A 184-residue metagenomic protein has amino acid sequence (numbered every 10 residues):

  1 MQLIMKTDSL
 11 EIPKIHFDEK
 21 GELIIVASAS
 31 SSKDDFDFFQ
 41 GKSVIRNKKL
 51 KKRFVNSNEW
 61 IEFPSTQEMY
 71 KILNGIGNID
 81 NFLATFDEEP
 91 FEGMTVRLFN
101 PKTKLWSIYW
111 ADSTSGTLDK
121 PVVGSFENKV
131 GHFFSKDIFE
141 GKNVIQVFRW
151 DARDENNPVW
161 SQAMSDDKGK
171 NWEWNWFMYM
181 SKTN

Functional and structural regions predicted by a protein language model:
L3-N184: Hydrophobic small-molecule pocket/channel-lining residues, especially in calycin-type beta-barrels
